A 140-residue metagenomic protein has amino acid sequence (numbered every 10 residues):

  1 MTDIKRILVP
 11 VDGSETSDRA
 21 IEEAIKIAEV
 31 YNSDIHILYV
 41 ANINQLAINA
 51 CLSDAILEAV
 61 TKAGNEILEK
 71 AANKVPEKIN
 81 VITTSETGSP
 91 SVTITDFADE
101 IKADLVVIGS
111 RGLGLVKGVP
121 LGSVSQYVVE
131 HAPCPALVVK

Functional and structural regions predicted by a protein language model:
T2, N73-V106: Structural beta-alpha unit
T2-C51: Small/aliphatic-rich secondary-structure junction motif
I25, E69, N73, Q126: Active-site phosphate/pyrophosphate- and oxyanion-stabilizing loops and adjacent acidic/basic residues in soluble
L38, I82-E86, L137: General small-molecule cofactor/ligand-binding pocket signal
A41, S85-S89, R111: Short beta->alpha linker loops
N44-A47, T93, L115: Generic structural signal for helix capping and beta-alpha/helix-loop junctions
D54-E66: A short acidic, glycine-rich active-site loop that binds or catalyzes chemistry on phosphate/adenosine moieties
D96-K140: Gly/Ser-rich helix-loop-strand patches that form or flank binding pockets for ribonucleotide-derived cofactors
